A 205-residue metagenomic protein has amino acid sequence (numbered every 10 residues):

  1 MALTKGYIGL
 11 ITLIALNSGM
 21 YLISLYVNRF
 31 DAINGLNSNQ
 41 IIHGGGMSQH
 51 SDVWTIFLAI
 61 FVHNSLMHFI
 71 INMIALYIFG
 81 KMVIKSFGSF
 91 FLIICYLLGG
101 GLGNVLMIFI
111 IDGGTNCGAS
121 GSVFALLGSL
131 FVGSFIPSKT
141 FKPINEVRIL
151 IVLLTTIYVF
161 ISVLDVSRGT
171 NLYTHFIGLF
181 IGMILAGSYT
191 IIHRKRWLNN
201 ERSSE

Functional and structural regions predicted by a protein language model:
M1-E205: A detector for small-residue-rich transmembrane helices and their helix-helix packing motifs
